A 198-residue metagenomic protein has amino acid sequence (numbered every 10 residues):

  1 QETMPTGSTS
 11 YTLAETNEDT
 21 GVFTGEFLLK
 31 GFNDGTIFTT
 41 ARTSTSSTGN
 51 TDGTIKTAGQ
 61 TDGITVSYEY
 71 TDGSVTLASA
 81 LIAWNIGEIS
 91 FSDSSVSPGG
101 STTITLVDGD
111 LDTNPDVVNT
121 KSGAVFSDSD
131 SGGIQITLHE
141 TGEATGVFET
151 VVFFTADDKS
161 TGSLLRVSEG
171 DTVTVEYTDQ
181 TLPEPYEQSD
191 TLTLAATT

Functional and structural regions predicted by a protein language model:
Q1-T198: Long, disordered, Ser/Thr/Pro-rich
